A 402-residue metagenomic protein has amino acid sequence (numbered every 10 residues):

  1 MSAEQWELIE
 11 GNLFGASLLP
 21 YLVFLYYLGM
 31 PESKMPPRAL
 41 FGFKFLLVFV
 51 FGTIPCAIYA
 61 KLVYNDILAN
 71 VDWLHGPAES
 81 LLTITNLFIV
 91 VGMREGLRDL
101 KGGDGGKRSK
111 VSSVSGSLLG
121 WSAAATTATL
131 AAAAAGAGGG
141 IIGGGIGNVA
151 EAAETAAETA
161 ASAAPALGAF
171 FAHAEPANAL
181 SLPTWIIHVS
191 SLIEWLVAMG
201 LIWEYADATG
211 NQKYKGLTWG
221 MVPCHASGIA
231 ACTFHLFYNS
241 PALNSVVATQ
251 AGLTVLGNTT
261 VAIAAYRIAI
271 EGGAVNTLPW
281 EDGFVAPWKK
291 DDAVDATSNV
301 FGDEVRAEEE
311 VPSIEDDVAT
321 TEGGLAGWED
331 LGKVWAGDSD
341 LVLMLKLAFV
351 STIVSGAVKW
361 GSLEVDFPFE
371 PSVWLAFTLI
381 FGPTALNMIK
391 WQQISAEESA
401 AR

Functional and structural regions predicted by a protein language model:
M1-R402: N-terminal plastid-targeting presequences
